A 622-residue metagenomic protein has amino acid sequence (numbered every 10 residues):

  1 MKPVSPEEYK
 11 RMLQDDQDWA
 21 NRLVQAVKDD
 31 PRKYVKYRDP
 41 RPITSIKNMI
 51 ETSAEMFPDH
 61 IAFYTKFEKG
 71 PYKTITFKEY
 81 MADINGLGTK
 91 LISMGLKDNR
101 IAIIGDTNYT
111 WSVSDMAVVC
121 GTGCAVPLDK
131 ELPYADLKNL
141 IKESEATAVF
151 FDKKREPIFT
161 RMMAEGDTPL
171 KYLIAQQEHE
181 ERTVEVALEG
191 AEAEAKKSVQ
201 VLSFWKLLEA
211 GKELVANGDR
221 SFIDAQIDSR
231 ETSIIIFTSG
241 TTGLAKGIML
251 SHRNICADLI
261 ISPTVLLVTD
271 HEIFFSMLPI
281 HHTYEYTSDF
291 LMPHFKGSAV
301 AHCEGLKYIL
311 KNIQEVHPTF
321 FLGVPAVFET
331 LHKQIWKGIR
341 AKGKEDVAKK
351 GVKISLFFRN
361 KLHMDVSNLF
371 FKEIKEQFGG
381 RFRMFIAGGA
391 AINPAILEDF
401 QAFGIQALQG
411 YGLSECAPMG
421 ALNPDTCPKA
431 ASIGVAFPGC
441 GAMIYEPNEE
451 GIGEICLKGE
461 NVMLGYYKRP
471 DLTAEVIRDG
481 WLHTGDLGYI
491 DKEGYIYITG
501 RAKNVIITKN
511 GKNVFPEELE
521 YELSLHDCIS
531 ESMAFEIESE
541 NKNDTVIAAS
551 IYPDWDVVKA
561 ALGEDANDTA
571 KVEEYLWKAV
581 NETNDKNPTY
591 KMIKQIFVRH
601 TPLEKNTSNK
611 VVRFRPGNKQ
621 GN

Functional and structural regions predicted by a protein language model:
M1-D15, C120-E209, T545: Structural core segment of the AMP-binding/adenylate-forming
P58-I61, A175, A195-W205, E209-F237 (+2 more regions): Conserved pre-ATP/AMP-binding loop-to-beta segment of ANL
D59, F63-G95, N99-M116, P133-K138 (+3 more regions): Conserved AMP-binding/adenylate-forming core of the ANL superfamily
T74-K78, S233-L259: Conserved AMP-binding A3 loop
L132, V149, G459, L464-G465 (+1 more regions): AMP-binding/adenylate-forming catalytic core of the ANL superfamily
C256-S276, I280-K372, R381: Conserved AMP-binding/adenylation subdomain of ANL enzymes
F321, L362, V366, F370-I496 (+2 more regions): Conserved AMP-binding/adenylate-forming
M533-E538, K578-N622: Conserved C-terminal "lid"/linker of ANL adenylate-forming enzymes
